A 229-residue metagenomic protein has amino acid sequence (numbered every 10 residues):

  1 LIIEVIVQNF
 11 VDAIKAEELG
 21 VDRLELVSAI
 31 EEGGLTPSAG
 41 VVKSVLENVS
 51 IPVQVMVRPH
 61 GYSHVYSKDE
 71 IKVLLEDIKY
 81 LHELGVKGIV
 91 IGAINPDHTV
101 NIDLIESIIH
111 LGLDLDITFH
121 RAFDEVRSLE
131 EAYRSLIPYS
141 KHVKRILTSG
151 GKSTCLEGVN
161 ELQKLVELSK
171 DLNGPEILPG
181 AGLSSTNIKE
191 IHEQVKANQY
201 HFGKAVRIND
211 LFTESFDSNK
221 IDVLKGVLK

Functional and structural regions predicted by a protein language model:
I3-V7, L24-L26, V53-V57, I89-I91 (+4 more regions): Hydrophobic faces of well-ordered beta-strands that scaffold small-molecule active sites in alpha/beta enzyme cores
N9-V11, I30, V57-G61, N95 (+4 more regions): Active-site-proximal loop/turn and secondary-structure-junction residues that shape catalytic pockets, frequently
F10-D12, V21, L35, V42-D103: Active-site beta->alpha loop and helix N-cap motifs at the rims of alpha/beta catalytic domains
V11-K15, V65-K79, D124-S140, L162-L165 (+3 more regions): Catalytic cores of alpha/beta
L19-L24, V49-P52, G85-G88, L111-L115 (+3 more regions): Glycine-enriched alpha-helix->loop->beta-strand junction motifs that scaffold or abut catalytic
L24-L35, Y80, L84-P96, S140-C155 (+1 more regions): Glycine-rich phosphate-binding active-site loops on the catalytic face of alpha/beta enzymes
G34-G61, I102-A122, V159-S185, S218-K229: Alpha-helix-loop-beta-strand connector modules within alpha/beta enzyme cores
H82-I137: Hydrophobic, well-structured mid-protein blocks that either form specific transmembrane helices
